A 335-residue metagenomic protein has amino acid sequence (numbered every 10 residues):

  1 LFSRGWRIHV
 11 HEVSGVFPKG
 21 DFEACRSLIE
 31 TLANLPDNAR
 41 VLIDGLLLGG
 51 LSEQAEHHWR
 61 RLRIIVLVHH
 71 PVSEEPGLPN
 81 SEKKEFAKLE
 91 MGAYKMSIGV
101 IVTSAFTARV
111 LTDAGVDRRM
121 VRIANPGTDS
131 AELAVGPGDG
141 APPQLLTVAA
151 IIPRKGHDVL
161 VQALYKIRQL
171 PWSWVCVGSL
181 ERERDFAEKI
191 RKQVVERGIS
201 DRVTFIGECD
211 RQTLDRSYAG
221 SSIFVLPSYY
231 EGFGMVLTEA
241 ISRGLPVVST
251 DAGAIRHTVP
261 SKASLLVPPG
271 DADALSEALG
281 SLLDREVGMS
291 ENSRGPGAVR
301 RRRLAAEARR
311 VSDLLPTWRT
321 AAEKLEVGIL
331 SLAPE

Functional and structural regions predicted by a protein language model:
S81-V100: Membrane-proximal helix-turn-helix segments that form the acceptor-binding/catalytic region of lipid-linked
F106, G127: Carbohydrate-associated surface elements
P137-K155, V161-K166, W174-V177: Conserved donor-binding/catalytic core segment of Leloir-type glycosyltransferases
S173-R191, G207-E208: Glycosyltransferase donor-sugar binding loop
E208-C209, R216-S221: Short alpha-helical donor nucleotide-sugar binding micro-motif in glycosyltransferases
Y229: Aromatic "clamp/platform" in nucleotide-sugar-dependent glycosyltransferases that forms part of the donor/acceptor
L237, P246-S249: Short hydrophobic beta-strand element within catalytic cores of glycosyltransferases and related nucleotide-activated
S261, L265-A272, G280-V287: Conserved acidic donor-binding segment of nucleotide-sugar-dependent glycosyltransferases
